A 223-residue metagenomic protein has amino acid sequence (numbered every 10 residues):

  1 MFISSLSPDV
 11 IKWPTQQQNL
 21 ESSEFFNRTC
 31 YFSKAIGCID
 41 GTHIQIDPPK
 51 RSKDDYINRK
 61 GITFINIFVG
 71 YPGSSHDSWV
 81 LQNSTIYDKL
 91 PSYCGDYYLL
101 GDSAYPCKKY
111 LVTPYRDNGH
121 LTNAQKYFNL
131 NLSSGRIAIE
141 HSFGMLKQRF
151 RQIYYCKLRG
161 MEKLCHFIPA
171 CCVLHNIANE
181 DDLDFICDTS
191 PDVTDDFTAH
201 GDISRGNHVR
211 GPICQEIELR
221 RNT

Functional and structural regions predicted by a protein language model:
M1-T223: Short, polybasic Lys/Arg-rich linear motifs in disordered N-terminal/cytosolic regions
